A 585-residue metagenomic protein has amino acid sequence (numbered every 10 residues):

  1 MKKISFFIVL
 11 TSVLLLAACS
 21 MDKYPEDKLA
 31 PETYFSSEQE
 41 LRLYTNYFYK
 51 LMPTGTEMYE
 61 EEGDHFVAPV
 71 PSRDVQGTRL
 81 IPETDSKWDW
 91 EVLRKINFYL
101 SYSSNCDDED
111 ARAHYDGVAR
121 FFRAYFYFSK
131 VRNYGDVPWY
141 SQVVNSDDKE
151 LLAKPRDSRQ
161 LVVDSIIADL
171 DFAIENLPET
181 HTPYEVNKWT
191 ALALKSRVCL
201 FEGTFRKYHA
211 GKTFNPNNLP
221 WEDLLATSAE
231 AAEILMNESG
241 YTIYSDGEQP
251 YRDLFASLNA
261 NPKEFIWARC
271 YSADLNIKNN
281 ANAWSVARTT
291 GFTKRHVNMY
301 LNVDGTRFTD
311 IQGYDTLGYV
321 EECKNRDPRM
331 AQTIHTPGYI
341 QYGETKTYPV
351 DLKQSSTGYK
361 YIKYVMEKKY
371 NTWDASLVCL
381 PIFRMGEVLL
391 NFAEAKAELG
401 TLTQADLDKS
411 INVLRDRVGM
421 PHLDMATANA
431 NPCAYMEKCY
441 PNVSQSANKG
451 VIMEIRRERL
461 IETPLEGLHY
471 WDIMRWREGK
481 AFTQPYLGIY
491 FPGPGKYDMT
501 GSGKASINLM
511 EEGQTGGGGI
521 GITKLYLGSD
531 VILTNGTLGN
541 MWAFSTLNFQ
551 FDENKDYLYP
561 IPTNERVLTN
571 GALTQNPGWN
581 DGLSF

Functional and structural regions predicted by a protein language model:
M1-L29: Bacterial Sec-dependent N-terminal signal peptides
C19-S20, D89-W90, S165, Y251-L301 (+2 more regions): Long, intrinsically disordered, low-complexity segments
S20-R73, V137, D171-F172, E185-L192 (+2 more regions): An aromatic- and glycine-enriched ligand-binding surface/loop that stacks and positions planar moieties
E38-R42, P53, P69-Y134, K149-E185 (+7 more regions): Conserved, well-structured interaction surfaces
M52, L100, K130, P138-Y140 (+6 more regions): Structural recognition of the beta-strand scaffold that forms the well-ordered cores of secreted hydrolase catalytic
V143-V144, L152-R156, R206-A229, C379-L390 (+3 more regions): Acidic, serine/threonine/proline-rich low-complexity intrinsically disordered regions
E238-G247, A405, L423-D424, T463-G467 (+1 more regions): Acidic/polar loop patches that form or flank catalytic/metal-binding clefts of enzymes that bind anionic ligands
C323-R417, D556-F585: C-terminal substrate/ligand-recognition segments
